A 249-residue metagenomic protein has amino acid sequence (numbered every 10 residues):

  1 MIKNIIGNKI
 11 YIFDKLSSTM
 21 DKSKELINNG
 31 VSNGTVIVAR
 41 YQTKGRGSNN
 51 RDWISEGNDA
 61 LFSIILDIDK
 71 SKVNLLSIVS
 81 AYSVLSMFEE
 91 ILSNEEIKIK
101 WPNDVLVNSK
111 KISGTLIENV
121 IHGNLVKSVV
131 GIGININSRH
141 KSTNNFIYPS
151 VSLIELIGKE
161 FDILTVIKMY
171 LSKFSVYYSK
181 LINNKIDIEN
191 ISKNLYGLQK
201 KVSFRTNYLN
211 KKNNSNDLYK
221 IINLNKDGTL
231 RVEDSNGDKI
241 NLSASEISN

Functional and structural regions predicted by a protein language model:
M1-S93, N225: N-terminal lobe of the biotin/lipoate ligase/transferase fold
D14, I99-W101, K185: Short loop/edge segments at beta-strand edges and connector loops that shape dinucleotide/nucleotide cofactor-binding
D69-S71, I78-I97, V107-N249: Long, positively charged amphipathic alpha-helical accessory segments at protein N-termini or as interdomain linkers
